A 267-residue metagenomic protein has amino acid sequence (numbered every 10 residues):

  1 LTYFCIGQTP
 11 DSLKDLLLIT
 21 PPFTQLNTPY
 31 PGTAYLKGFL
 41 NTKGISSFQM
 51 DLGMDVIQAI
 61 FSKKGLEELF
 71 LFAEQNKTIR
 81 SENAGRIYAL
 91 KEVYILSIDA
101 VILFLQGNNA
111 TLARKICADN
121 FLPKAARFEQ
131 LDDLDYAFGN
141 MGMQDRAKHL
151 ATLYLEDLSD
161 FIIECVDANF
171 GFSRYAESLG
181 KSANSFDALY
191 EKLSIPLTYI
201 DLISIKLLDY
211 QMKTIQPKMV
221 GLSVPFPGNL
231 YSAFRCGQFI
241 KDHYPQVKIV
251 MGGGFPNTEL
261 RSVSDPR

Functional and structural regions predicted by a protein language model:
T2-G7: Short, positively charged and aromatic/hydrophobic N-terminal segments
D11-L16, I215: A short, charged/proline- and glycine-enriched loop that marks the coil->beta-strand transition at the N-terminal
D15-Q25: Nucleotide-activated donor-dependent transferases that construct or modify glycoconjugates
F23, P31-G32, L36-F39, S46-G65 (+6 more regions): Glycine-rich beta-alpha loop elements in corrinoid/cobalamin-binding modules across cobalamin-dependent enzymes
E68-R80: Short, structured active-site "lid" loops
N83-R86, V101: Structured catalytic cores of large enzymes
S159-D167, S178: Hydrophobic packing positions in secondary structure, especially the a/d seam of long alpha-helical coiled coils
